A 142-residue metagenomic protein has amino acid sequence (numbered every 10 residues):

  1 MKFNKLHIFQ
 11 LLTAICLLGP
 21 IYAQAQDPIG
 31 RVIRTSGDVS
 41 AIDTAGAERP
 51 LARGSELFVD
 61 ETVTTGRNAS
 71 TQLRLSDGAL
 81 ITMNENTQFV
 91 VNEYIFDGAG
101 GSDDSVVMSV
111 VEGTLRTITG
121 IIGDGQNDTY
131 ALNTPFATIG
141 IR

Functional and structural regions predicted by a protein language model:
K2-L11: Bacterial N-terminal signal peptides that target proteins for export
Q10-P20: Bacterial N-terminal signal peptides
A23-R142: Flexible, surface-exposed loop/linker segments and immediately adjacent secondary-structure boundaries
